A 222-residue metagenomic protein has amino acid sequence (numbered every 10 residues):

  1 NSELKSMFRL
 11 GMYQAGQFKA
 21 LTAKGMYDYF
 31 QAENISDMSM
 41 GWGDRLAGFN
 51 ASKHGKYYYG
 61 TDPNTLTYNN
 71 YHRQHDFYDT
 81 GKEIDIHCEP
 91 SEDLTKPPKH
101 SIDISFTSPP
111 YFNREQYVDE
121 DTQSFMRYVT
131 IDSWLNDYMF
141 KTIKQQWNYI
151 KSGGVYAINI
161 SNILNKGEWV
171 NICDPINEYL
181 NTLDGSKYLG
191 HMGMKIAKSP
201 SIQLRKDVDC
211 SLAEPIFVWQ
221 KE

Functional and structural regions predicted by a protein language model:
N1-E222: Class I S-adenosyl-L-methionine-dependent methyltransferase catalytic core
